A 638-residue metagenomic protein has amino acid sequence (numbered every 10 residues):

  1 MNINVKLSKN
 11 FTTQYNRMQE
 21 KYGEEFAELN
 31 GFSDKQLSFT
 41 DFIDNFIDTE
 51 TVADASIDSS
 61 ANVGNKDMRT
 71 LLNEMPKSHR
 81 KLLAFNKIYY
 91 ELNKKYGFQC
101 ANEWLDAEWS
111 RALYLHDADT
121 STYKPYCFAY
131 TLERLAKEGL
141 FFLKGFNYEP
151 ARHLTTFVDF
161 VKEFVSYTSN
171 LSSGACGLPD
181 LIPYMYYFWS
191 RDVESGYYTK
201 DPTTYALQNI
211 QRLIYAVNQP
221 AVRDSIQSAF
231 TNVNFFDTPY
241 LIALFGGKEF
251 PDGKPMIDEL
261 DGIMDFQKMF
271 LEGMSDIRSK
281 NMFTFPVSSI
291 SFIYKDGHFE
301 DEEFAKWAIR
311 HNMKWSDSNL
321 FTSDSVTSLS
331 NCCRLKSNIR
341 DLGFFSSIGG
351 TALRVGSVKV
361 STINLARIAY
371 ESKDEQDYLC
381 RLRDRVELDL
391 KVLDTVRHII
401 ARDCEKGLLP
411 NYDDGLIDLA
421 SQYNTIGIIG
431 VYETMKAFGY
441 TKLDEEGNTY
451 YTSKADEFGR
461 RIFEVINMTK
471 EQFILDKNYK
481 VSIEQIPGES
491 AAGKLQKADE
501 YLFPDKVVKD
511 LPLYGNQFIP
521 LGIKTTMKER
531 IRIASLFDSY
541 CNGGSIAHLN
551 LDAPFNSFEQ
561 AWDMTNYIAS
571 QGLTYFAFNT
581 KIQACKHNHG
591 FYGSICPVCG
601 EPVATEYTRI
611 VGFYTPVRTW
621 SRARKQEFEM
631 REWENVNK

Functional and structural regions predicted by a protein language model:
N2-A420, T441, G447-T452, D456-P597 (+1 more regions): Conserved catalytic cores of very large enzyme subunits
P183, N424-A437, R609: Contiguous, well-ordered alpha-helical segments that form the cores/surfaces of helical PPI scaffolds
T204-L207, Q211, Y215, A437 (+2 more regions): Metallocofactor- and cofactor-centric catalytic cores in central/energy metabolism, strongly enriched
G247, D403, F438, E445 (+3 more regions): Short amphipathic alpha-helical leader/targeting segments
L419-A420, N424-I428, V617, K625: Core of folded catalytic or high-affinity ligand/protein-binding domains in predominantly eukaryotic proteins
G427-G430, G543, G612, A623: Glycine-centered flexibility sites
K581-K638: Intrinsic, low-complexity terminal and presequence regions
